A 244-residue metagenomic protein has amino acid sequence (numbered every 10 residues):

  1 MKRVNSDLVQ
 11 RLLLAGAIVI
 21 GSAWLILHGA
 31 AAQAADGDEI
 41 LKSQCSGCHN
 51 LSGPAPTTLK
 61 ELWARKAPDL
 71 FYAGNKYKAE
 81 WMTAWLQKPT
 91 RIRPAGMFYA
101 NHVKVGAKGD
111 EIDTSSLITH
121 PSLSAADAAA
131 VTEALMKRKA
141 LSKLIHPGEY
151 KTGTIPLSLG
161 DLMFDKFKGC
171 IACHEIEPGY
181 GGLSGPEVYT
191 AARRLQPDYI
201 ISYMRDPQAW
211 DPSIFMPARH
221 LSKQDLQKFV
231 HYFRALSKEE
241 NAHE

Functional and structural regions predicted by a protein language model:
M1-R11: N-terminal secretory signal peptides that target proteins for export/translocation
Q10-I20: Sec-dependent N-terminal signal peptides
V19-A31: C-terminal segment of classical bacterial N-terminal signal peptides
A32-T58, L144-G148, T152-I176: Sequence/structural segment immediately N-terminal to covalent heme-attachment motifs in c-type and related
D38, S52-W85, F98-E111, I171-Y203: Gly/Gly-Pro-rich "capping" loops immediately C-terminal to redox-active cysteine motifs in periplasmic/lumenal
S46, N50, N75, Q87-R91 (+3 more regions): Sec-exported extracytoplasmic/periplasmic mature domains
A79-Q87, R91, A128-T132, P197-R205 (+2 more regions): An amphipathic alpha-helix signature
V105-H146, A218-E244: C-terminal capping alpha-helices of c-type cytochrome domains
